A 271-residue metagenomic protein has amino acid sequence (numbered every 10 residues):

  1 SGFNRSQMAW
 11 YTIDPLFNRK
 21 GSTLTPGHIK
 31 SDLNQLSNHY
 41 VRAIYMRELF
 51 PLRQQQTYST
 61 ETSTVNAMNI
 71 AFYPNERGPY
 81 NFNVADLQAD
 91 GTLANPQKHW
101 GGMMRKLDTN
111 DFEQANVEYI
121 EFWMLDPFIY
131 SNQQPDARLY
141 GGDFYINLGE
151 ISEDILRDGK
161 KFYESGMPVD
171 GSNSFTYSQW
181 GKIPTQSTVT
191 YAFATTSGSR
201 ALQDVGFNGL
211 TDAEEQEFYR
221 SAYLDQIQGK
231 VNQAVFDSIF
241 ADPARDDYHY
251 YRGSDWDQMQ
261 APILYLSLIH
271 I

Functional and structural regions predicted by a protein language model:
S1-G102, D108, E113, N147 (+3 more regions): Exposed, low-structure sequence patches enriched in small/polar residues
G2-P26, W180-A194, G198-N208: Eukaryote-biased recognition of long, low-complexity, charge-rich segments
A89, V169-G171, S199-D204, S238 (+1 more regions): Surface-exposed intrinsically disordered loops and tails
K106, N116-L125, Y145-N147: Residues within well-ordered beta-strands of beta-sheet-rich folds
F112-I120, Y130, L139-G141: Extended extracellular/luminal ectodomain segments enriched in beta-structured repeat modules
W123-F128, D136-A137, G149-I151: Solvent-exposed strand-to-loop "edge" motifs in beta-rich extracellular domains
I269-I271: Conserved small/polar residues in nucleotide/adenosyl-binding loops
